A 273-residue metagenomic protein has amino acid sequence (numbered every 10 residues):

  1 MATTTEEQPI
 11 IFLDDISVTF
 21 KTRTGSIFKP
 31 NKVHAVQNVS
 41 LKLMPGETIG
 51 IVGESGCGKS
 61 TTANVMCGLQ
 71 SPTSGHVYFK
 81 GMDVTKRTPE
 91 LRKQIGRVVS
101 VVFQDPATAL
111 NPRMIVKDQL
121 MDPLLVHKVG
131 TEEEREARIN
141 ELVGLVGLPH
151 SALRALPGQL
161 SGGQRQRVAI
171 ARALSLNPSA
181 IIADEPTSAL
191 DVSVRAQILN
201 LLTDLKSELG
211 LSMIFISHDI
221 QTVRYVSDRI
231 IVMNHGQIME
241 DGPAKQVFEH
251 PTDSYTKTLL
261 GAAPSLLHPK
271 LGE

Functional and structural regions predicted by a protein language model:
G25-P30, V84-S100, D118, V126 (+2 more regions): ABC ATPase NBD coupling module
C67: Helix-to-loop junction immediately C-terminal to a conserved catalytic motif
G75-D83: Conserved ABC transporter NBD signature motif
E134-S151, L260-G261: Conserved ABC ATPase "signature" region
L156-L160, Q164: Conserved ABC ATPase signature
D241-G242: ABC ATPase "signature
